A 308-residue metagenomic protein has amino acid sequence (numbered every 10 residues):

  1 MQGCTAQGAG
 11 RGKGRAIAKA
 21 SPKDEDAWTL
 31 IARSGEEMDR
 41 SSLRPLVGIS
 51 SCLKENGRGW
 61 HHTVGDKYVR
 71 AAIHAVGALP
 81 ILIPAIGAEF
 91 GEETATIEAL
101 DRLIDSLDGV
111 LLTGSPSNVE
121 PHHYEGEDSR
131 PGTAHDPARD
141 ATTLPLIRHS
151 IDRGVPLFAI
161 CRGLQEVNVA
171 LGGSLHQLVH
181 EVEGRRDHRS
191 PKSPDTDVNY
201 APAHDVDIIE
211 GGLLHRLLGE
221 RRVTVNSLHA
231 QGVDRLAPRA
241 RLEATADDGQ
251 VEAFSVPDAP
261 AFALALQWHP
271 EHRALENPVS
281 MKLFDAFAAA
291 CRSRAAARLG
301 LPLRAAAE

Functional and structural regions predicted by a protein language model:
C4, R15-F158, V169-H176, H180-L217 (+6 more regions): N-terminal beta1-alpha1 cap of cysteine-dependent amidohydrolase-like domains
Q7-G12: Compositionally biased, low-complexity flexible segments
A159, L164: Glycine-rich beta-to-alpha active-site loop
P260-F262: A short, structured beta-strand/loop element
L264-Q267: Active-site-proximal beta-strand elements of phosphoester/diester hydrolases
